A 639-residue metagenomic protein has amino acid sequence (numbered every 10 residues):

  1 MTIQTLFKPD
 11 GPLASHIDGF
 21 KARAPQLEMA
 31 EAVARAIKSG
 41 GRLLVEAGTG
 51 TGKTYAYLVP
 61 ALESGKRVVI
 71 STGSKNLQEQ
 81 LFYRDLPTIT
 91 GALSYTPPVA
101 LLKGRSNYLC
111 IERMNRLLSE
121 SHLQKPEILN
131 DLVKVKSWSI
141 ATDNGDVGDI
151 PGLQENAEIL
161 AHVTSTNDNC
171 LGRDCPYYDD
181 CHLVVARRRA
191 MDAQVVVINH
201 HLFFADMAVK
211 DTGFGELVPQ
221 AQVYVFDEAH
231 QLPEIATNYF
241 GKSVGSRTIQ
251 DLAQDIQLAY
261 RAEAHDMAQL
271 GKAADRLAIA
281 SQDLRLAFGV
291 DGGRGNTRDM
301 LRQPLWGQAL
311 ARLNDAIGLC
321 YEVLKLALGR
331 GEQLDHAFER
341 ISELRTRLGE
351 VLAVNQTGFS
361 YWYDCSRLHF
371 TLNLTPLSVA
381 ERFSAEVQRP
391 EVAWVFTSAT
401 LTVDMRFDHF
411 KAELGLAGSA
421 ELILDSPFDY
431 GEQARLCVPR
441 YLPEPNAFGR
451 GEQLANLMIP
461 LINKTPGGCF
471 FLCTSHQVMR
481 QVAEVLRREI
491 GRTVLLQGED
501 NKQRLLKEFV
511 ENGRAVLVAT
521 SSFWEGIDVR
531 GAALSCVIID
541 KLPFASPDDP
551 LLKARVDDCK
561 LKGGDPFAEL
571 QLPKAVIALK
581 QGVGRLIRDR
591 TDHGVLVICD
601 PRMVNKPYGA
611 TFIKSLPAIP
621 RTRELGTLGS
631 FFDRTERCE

Functional and structural regions predicted by a protein language model:
T2-H16, K66-Q194, Q257, G289-G295 (+2 more regions): A substrate-engagement module of RecA-like helicase motors
T2-V45, V59: Conserved pre-motif I regulatory segment
A34-R35, T54-R67, R84-T88: Walker A/P-loop NTP-binding motif
E63, E79, R84-P87, N167-D168 (+2 more regions): Signature of the SF2 helicase/ATPase Hel1-core->accessory helical subdomain module
V68-N76, F396-T397, G467-T474, V597-C599: Conserved RecA-like ASCE P-loop NTPase motor core of nucleic-acid helicases/translocases
L160-V196, M207-F214, L319-L442, G449-N456 (+3 more regions): A contiguous, basic/glycine-rich beta-loop/short-helix subdomain that forms a polymer-engagement track
P439-G449, E499-V604: Conserved RecA-like P-loop NTPase helicase motor core
T474-G498: Conserved helicase motor "Helicase C" RecA-like lobe of SF1/SF2 P-loop NTPases
